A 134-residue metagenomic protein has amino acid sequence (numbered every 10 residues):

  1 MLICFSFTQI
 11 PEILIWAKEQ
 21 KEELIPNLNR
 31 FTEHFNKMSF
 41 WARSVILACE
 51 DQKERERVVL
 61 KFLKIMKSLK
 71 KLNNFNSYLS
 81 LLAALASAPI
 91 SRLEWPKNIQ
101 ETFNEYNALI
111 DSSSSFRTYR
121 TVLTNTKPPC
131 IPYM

Functional and structural regions predicted by a protein language model:
M1-M134: Eukaryotic small-GTPase/lipid signaling interfaces
